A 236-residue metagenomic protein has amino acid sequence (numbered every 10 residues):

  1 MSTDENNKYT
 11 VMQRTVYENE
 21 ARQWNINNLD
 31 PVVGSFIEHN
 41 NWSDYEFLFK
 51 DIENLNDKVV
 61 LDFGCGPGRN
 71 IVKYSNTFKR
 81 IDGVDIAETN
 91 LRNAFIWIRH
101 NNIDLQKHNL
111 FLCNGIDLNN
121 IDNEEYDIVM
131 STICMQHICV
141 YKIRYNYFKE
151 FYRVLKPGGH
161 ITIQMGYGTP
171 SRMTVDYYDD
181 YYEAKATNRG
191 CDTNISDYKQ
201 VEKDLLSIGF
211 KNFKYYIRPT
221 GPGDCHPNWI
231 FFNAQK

Functional and structural regions predicted by a protein language model:
S2-L55, P67-F78, V84-L118, Y141-I143 (+1 more regions): Class I (Rossmann-like) S-adenosyl-L-methionine-dependent methyltransferase catalytic domain, capturing the SAM-binding
K58-G66: Conserved class I S-adenosyl-L-methionine
V59, R80, E125-D127: Structural signature of beta-strand start/N-cap positions in the alpha/beta core of ABC transporter nucleotide-binding
F63-G64, V84, T132-I133: Short His-Asn-centered micro-motif
N119-V129: A short acidic, Gly/Pro-enriched loop at the edge of an enzyme's catalytic core that lines a small-molecule cofactor
I128-K142: A short SAM/SAH-binding and catalytic strip from SAM-dependent methyltransferases
Y145-P157: A short glycine-rich, Lys/Arg-flanked "PGG" loop and its adjoining helix->strand segment in the class I
